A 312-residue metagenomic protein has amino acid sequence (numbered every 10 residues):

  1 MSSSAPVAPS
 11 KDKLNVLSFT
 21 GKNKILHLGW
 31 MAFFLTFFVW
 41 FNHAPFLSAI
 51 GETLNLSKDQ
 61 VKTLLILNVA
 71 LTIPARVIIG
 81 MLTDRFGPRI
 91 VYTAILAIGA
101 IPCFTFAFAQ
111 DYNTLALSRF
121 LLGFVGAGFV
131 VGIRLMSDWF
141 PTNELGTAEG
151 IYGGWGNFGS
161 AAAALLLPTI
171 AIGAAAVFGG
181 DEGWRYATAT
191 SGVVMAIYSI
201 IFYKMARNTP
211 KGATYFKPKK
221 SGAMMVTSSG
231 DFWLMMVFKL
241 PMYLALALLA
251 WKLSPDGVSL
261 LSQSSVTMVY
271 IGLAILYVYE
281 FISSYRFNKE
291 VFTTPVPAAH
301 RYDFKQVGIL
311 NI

Functional and structural regions predicted by a protein language model:
K24-K58, A163: Extracytoplasmic
F41, N68-V77, A127, A161: Residue-level signature of mid-helix packing/kink "hotspots" within the transmembrane helices of 12-pass Major
N55, G87, F108-N113, V125: Helix-breaking motifs and short loop linkers at transmembrane-helix boundaries and internal kinks in secondary membrane
A97-Q110: C-terminal ends and interior cores of transmembrane alpha-helices in multi-pass membrane transporters/permeases
S118-W155: Cytoplasmic helix-loop-helix junction between adjacent transmembrane helices in 12-TM secondary transporters
G146-I172: Glycine-rich segments within core transmembrane alpha-helices of 12-TM secondary carriers
G192-Y215, A245-S254, L273-F292: C-terminal membrane-cytosol helix-exit motif in multi-pass small-molecule transporters
